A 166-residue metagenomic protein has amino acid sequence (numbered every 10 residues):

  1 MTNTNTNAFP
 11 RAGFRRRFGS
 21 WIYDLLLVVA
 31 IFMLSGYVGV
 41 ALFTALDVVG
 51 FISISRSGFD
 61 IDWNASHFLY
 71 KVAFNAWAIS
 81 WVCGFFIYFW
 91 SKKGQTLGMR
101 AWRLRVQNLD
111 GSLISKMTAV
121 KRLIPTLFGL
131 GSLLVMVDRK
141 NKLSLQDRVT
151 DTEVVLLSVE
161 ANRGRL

Functional and structural regions predicted by a protein language model:
M1-G129, L156-L166: Short, small/hydrophobic-residue-rich motifs at membrane-helix boundaries and re-entrant hairpins of integral membrane
G131-L133: Flavin (primarily FAD) binding-site architecture
V137-R163: Hydrophobic alpha-helical transmembrane segments and immediately flanking/interface helices in integral membrane
